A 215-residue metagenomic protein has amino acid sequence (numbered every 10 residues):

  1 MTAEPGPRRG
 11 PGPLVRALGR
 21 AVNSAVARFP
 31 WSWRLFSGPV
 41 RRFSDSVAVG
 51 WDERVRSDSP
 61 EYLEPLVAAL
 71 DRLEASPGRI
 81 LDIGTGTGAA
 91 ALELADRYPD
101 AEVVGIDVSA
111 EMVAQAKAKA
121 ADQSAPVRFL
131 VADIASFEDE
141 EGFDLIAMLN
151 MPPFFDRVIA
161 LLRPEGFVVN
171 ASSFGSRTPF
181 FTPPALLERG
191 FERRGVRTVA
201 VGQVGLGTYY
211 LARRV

Functional and structural regions predicted by a protein language model:
T2-S37: N-terminal auxiliary segments of SAM/dcSAM-dependent transferases
W51-V67: Conserved SAM-binding loop and adjacent beta-strand
T87-Y98: Conserved SAM-binding loop of SAM-dependent methyltransferases across substrates and taxa, primarily the Class I
S109-E111: Conserved SAM/SAH-binding beta-strand->alpha-helix loop
A116-K117: Conserved SAM-binding loop
Q123-I134: Conserved SAM-binding strand-loop segment of SAM-dependent methyltransferases
A135-I146: A short acidic, Gly/Pro-enriched loop at the edge of an enzyme's catalytic core that lines a small-molecule cofactor
F155-F167: A short glycine-rich, Lys/Arg-flanked "PGG" loop and its adjoining helix->strand segment in the class I
